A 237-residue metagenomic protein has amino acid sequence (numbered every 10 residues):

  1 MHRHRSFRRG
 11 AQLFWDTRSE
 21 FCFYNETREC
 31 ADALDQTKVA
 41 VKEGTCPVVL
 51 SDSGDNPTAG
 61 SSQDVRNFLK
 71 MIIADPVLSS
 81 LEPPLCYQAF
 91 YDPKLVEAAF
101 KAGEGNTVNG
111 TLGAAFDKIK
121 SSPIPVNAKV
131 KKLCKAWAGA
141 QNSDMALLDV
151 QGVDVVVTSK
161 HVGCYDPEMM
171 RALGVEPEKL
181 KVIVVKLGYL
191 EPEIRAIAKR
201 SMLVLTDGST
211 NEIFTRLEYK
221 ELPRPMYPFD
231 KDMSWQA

Functional and structural regions predicted by a protein language model:
M1-G152, V156-V157: Hard-cation-handling environments
W15-R18, K135-A237: Extended hydrophobic packing segments that form well-structured cores
